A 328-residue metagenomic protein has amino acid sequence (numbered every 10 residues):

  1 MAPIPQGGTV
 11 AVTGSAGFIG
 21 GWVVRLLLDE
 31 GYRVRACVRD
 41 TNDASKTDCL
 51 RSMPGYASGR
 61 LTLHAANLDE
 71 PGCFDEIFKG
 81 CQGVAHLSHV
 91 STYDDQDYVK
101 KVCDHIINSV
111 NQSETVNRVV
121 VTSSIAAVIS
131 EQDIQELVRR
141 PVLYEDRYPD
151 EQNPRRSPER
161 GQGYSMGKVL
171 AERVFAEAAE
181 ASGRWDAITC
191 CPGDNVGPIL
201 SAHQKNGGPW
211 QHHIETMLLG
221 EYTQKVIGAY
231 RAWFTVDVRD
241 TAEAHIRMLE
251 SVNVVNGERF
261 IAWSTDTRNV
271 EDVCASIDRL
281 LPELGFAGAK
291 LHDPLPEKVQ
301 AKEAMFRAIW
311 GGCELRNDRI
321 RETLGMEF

Functional and structural regions predicted by a protein language model:
P3-R33, C37: N-terminal Rossmann NAD(P)H-binding glycine-rich loop of SDR-like oxidoreductase domains
T41-D48, S52-K101: NAD(P)H-binding glycine-rich loop region in Rossmannoid oxidoreductase-like domains and their noncatalytic homologs
H86, V90, D95-Q162, I188: Conserved Rossmann-fold NAD(P)-dependent oxidoreductase catalytic core, especially the SDR/UDP-sugar
S123, A171-I199: Conserved beta-loop-beta element that borders a ligand/cofactor-binding pocket
A181-W185, G197-I214, M248-R259: Glycine/proline-rich active-site loop of Rossmann-fold NAD(P)-dependent oxidoreductases
I214-F260: Alpha-helical substrate-binding/gating segment
V238, K298-E327: Conserved C-terminal active-site "lid" loop/helix of NAD(P)H-dependent oxidoreductases that clamps the redox cofactor
E243-A304: Mid/C-terminal beta-alpha module of Rossmann-like enzyme folds, strongest in SDR-family dehydrogenases/epimerases
